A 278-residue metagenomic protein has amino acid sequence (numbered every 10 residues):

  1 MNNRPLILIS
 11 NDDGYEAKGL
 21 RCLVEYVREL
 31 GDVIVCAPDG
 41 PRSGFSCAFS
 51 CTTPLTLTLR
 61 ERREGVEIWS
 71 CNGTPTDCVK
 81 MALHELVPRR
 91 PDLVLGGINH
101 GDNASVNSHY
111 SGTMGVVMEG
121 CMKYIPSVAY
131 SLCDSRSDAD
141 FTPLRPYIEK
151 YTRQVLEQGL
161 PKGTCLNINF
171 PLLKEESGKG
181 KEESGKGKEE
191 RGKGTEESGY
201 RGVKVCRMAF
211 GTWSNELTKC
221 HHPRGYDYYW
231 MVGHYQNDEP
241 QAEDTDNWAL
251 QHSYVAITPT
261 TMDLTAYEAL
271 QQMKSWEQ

Functional and structural regions predicted by a protein language model:
N2-S10, K18-E85, R89-R90: A cross-family phosphate/adenosyl-ligand binding-site feature
S10, C36-P38, G96-N99, Y130-S131 (+2 more regions): Short beta-strand segments
D13, P41, T74-P75, N99-D102 (+2 more regions): Short glycine-rich anion-binding loops that position phosphate/pyrophosphate groups of nucleotides and phosphorylated
L93: Short, Asp-centered acidic motifs that coordinate Mg2+ and/or phosphate in catalytic or ligand-binding sites
D102-S111: Glycine/threonine-rich flexible loop motifs
Y110-R136: Short, acidic/small-residue loops that bind anionic groups at enzyme active sites
V128-Q154: Short, glycine-/small-residue-rich phosphate/pyrophosphate-handling segment
R145-G180, G185, G192-Q278: Electrostatically charged, flexible surface regions
